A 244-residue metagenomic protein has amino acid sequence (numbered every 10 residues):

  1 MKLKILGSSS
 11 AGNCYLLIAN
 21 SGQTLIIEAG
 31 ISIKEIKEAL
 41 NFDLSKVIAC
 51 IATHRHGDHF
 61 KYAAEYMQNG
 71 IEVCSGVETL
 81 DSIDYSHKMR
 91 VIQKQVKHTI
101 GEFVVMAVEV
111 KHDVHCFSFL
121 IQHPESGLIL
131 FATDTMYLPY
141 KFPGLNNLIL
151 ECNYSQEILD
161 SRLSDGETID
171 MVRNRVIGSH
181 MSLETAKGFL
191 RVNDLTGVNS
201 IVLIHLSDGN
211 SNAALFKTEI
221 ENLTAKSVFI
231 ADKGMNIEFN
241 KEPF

Functional and structural regions predicted by a protein language model:
M1-L40, F117-T133, N146-N147, Q156: Conserved beta-strand hairpin/beta-sheet module of binuclear metal-dependent hydrolase folds, prominently
G7-S8, A29-I31, R55, E78 (+5 more regions): Active-site metal-binding loops of divalent metal-dependent hydrolases
I27-E28, C50-A52, G70-V77, M89-I92 (+1 more regions): Short, hydrophobic beta-strand segments that form beta-sheet elements in well-ordered domains
S32-S75: Active-site metal-binding motif and surrounding structural segment of the metallo-beta-lactamase
H56-K61, D81-S82, D113-H115, L138-Y140 (+2 more regions): Active-site environment of divalent metal-dependent phosphoester hydrolases
G70-E72, Y85-Q95, E102-V105, L145-L150 (+2 more regions): Active-site regions of enzymes building and remodeling cell-envelope glycoconjugates
C74-S126: Metallo-beta-lactamase
P143-G234: Cap/insert and terminal regions of metallo-dependent hydrolase folds
